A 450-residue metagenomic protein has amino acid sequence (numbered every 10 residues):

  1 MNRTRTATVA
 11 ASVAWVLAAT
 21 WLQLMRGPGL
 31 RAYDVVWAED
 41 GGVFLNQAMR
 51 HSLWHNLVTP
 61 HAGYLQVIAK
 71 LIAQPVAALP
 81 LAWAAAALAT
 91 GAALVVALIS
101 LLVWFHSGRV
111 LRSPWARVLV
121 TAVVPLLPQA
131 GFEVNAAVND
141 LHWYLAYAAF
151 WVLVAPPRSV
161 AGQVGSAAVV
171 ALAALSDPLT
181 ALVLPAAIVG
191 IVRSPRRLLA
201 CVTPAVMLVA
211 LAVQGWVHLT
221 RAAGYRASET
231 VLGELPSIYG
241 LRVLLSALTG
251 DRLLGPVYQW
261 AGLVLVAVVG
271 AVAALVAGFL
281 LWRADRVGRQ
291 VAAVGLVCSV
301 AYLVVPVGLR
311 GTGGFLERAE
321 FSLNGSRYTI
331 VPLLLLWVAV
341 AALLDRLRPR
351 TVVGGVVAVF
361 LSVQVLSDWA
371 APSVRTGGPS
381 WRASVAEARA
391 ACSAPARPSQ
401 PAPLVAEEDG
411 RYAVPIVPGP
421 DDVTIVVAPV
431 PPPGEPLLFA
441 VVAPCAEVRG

Functional and structural regions predicted by a protein language model:
N2-R50, W54-G131, V160-A161, V189-I191 (+4 more regions): Intrinsically disordered, polar/acidic, low-complexity terminal segments
L17, D285-L316: Transmembrane alpha-helix segments characteristic of polytopic inner-membrane glycan-assembly/cell-envelope
A130-A149: Multi-pass, polyprenyl lipid-linked donor-dependent membrane glycosyltransferases
L141-W143, L316-D345: Hydrophobic/aromatic-rich transmembrane helices and adjacent perimembrane loops
A149-G165: Membrane-interface transmembrane helices that cradle and orient dolichyl/undecaprenyl
L153-R158, A187, L275-L281, L334-R346: Alpha-helical transmembrane segments in multipass membrane proteins, preferentially the mid-helix core
A168-V189: Transmembrane helices and adjacent periplasmic/lumenal helix-loop junctions of polyprenol-phosphate-dependent
